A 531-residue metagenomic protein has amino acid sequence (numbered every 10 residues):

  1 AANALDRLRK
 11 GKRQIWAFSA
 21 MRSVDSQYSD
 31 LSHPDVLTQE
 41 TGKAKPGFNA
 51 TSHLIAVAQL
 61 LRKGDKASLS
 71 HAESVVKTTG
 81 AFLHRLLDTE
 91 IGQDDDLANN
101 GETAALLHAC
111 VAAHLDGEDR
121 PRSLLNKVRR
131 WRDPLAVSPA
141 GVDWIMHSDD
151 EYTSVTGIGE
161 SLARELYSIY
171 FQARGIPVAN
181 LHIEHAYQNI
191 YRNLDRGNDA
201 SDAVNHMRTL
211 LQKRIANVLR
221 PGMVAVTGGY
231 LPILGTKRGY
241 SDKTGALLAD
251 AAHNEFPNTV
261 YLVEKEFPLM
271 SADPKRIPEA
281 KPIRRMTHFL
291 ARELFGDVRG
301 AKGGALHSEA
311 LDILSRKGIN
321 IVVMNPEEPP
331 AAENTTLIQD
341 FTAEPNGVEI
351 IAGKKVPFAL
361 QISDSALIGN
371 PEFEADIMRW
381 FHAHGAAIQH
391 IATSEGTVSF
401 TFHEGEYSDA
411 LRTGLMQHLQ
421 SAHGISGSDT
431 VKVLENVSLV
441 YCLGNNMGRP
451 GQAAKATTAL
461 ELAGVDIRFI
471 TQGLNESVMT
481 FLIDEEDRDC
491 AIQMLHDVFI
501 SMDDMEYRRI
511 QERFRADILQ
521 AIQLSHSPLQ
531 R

Functional and structural regions predicted by a protein language model:
A1-L306, N475, L482-D484, D503 (+1 more regions): Nucleotide/pyrophosphate-binding catalytic subdomain
L5, G245-A246, L311, M378 (+1 more regions): Generic hydrophobic/aromatic pocket-lining and core-packing "Φ" positions
K12-R13, I176, I319, A386 (+1 more regions): Short phosphate-binding/catalytic loops that engage adenosine nucleotides
M21-R22, H185-Y187, E266-P268, K317 (+4 more regions): Glycine-rich beta-alpha junction loops
R174, E255, K317, H384 (+1 more regions): Conserved dinucleotide-binding and phosphotransfer motif residues
T227-G228, L294-V356: Phosphate/diphosphate-binding glycine-rich loops and adjacent basic-rich segments that engage nucleotide
T259-V263, I321-V323, Q389: Short hydrophobic alpha-helical runs that function as membrane-insertion/retention elements
A332-R531: A conserved regulatory-domain signal marking ACT and ACT-like small-molecule sensing domains and adjacent regulatory
